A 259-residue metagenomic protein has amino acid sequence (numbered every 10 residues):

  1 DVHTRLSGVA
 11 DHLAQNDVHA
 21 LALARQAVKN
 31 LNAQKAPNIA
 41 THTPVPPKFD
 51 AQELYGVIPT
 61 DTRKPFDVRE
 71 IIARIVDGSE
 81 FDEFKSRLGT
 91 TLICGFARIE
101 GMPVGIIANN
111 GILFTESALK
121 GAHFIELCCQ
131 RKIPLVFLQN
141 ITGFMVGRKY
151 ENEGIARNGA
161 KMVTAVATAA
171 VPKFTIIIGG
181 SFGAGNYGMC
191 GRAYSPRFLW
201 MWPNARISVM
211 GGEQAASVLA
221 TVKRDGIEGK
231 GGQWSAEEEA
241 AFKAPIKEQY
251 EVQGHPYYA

Functional and structural regions predicted by a protein language model:
D1-Y258: Ligand-binding clefts of soluble mixed alpha/beta catalytic domains
